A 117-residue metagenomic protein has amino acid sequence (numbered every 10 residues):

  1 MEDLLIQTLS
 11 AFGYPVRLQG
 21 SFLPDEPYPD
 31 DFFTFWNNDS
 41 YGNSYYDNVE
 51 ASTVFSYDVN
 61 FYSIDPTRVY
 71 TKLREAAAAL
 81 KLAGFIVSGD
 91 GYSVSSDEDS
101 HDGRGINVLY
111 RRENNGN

Functional and structural regions predicted by a protein language model:
M1-Y46, K72, E98: Small/polar-rich, solvent-exposed N-terminal microdomains that initiate assembly or binding
F33-F35, E50-V54, A83: Short amphipathic alpha-helical segments, especially helix-boundary/capping motifs
S44-E50, R112-N117: Short, basic, helix/turn surface patches
A51-I64, H101-R112: Oligomerization/assembly interface segments of phage tail-like spikes and tubes
T53, D58-K81: Mid-chain, well-packed structural core segment of small domains
R74-N117: Acidic-leaning, charged glycine-interspersed low-complexity segments
